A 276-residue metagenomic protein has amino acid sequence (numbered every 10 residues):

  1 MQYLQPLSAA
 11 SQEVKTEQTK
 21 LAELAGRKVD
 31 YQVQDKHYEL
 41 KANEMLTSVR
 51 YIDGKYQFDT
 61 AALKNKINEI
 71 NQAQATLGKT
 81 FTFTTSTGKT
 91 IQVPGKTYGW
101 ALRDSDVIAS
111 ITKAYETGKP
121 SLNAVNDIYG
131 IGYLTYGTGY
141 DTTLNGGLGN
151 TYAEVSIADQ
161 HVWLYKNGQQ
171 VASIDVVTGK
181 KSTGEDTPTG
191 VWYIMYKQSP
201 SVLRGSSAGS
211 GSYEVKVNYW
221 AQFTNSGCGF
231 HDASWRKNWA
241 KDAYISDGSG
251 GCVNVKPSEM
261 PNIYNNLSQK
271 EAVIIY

Functional and structural regions predicted by a protein language model:
M1-V215, L267-S268, I274-Y276: Surface-exposed, secretory/extracytoplasmic low-complexity segments enriched in Ser/Thr/Asn/Gly/Pro
K64-N65, K79-T80, T189, G205-Y276: Exported/periplasmic cell-wall-interacting domains
